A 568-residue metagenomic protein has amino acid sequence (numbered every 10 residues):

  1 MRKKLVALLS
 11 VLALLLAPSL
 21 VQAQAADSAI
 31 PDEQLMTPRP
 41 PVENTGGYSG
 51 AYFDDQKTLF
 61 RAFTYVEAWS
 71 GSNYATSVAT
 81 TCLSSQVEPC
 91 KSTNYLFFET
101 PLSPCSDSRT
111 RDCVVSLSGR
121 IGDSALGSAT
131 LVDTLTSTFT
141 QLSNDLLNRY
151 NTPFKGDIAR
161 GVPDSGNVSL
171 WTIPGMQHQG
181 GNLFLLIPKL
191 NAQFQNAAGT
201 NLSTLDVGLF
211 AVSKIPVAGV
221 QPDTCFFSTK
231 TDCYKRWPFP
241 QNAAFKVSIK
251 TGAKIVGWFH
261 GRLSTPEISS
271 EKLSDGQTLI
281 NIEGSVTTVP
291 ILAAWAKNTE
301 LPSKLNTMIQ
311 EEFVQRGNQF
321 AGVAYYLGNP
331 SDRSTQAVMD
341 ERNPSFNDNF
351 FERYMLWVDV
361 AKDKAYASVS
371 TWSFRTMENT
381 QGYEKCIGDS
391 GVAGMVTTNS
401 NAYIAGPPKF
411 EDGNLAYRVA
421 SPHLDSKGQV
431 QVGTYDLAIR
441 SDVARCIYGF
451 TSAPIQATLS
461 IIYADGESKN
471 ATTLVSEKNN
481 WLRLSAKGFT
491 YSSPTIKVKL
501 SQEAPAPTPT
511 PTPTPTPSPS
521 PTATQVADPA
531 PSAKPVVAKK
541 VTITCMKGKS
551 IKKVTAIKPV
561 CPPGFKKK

Functional and structural regions predicted by a protein language model:
M1-A25: Secretory targeting and sorting signals
A26-Q86: N-terminal segment immediately downstream of the Sec signal-peptide cleavage site in secreted/extracellular proteins
V66-L186: Post-signal peptide N-terminal segment of secreted/secretory-pathway proteins
R160-V541: Extended, non-transmembrane interaction/recognition domains
V541-K547: A short beta-strand micro-motif
K547-K549, K553, I557-K568: Tryptophan-rich substrate-binding surfaces of secreted polymer-degrading and adhesive proteins
